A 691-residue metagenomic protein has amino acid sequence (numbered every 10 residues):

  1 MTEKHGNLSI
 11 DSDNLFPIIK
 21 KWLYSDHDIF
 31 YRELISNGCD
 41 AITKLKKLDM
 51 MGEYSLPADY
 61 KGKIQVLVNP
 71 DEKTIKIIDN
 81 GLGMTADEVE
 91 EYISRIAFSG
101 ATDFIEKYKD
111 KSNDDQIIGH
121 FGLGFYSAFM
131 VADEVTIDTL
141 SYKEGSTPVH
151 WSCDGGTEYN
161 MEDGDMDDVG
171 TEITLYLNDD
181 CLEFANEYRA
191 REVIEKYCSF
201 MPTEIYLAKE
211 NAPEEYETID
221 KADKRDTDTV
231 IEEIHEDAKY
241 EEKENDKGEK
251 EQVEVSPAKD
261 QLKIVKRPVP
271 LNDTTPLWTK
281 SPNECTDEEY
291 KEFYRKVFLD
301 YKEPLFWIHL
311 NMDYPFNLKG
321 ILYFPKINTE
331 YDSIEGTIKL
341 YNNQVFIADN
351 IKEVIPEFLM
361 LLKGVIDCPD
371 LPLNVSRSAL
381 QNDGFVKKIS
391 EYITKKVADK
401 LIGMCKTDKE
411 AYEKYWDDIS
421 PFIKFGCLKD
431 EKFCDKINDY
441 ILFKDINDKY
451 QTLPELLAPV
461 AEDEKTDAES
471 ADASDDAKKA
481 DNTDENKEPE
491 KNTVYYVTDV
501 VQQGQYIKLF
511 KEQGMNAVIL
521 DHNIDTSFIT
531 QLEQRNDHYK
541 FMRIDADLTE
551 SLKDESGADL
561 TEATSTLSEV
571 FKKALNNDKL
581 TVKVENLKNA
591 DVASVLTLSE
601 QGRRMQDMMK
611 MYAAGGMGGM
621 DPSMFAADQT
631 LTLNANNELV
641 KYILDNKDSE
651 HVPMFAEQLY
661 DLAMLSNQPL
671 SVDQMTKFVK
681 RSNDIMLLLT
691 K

Functional and structural regions predicted by a protein language model:
M1-A185, E192, S199, E215-A222 (+5 more regions): GHKL (Bergerat-fold) ATPase N-terminal catalytic module, capturing the glycine-rich phosphate-binding loop and acidic
I117, V135-E158, N178-C181, Y188-K691: GHKL/Bergerat-fold ATPase module in large chromosome/replication-associated machines
